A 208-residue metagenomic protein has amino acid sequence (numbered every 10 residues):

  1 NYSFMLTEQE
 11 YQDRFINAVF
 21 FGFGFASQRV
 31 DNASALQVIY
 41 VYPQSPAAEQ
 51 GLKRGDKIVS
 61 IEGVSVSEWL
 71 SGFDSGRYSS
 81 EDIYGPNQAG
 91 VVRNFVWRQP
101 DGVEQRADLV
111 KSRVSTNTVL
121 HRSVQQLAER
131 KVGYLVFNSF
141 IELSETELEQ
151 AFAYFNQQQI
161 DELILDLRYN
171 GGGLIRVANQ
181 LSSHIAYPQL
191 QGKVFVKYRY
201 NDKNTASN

Functional and structural regions predicted by a protein language model:
N1-L163, Y169-G171, R176-V177, Y187-K193: Flexible, low-complexity junctional segments that flank or bridge functional domains
L163, R199-N208: Functional cores that coordinate and move charged inorganic groups
H184, P188, K193-K203: Active-site cradle of extracellular carbohydrate-active enzymes
